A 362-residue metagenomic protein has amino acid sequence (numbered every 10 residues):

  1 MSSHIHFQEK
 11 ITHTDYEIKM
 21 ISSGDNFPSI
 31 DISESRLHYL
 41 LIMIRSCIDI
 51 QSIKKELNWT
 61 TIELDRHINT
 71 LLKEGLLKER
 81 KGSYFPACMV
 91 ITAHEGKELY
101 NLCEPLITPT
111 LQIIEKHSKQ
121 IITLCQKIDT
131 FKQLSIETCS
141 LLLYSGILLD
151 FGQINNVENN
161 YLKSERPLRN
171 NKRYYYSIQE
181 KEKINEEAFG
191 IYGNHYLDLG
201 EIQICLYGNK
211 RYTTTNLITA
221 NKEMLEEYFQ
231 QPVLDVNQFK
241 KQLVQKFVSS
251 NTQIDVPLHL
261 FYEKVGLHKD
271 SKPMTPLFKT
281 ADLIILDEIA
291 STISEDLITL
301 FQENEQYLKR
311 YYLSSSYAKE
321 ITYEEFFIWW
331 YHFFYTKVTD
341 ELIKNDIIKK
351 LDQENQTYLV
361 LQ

Functional and structural regions predicted by a protein language model:
F7-L40, L199-N237: Short alpha-helical segments that sit at the start of domains
R36-W59: N-terminal helix-turn-helix DNA-binding core of bacterial DNA-binding proteins
R45-S52, Q231-Q253: Short capping segments at the starts of secondary-structure elements
D49, I53, L77-K78, L267-H268: Conserved hydrophobic residue
L57-E74, K78-E79, S249-K264: Short amphipathic alpha-helical interaction segments
G82-C88, D270-T280: Minor-groove-contacting beta-hairpin "wing" of winged helix-turn-helix DNA-binding domains
M89-I122, L277-K309: Short, amphipathic alpha-helical interaction segments positioned at domain boundaries
N101-L206: Extended alpha-helical scaffolding regions
